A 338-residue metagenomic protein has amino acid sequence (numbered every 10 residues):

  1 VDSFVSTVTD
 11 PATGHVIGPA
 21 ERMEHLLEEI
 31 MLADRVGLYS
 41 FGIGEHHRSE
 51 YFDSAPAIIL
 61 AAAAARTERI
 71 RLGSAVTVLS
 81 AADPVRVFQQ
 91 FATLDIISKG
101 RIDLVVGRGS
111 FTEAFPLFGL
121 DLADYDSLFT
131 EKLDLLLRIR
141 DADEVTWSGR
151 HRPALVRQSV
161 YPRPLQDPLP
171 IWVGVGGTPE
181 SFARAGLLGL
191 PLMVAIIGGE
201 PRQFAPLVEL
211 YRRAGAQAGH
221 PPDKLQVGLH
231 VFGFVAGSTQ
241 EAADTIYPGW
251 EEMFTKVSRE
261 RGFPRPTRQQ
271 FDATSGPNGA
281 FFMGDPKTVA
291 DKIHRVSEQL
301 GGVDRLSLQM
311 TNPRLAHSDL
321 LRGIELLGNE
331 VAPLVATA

Functional and structural regions predicted by a protein language model:
V1-L72, L169: N-terminal beta1-alpha1-beta2 module of alpha/beta enzyme domains
V1-S3, F41-I43, L72-S74, I102-V106 (+4 more regions): Hydrophobic faces of well-ordered beta-strands that scaffold small-molecule active sites in alpha/beta enzyme cores
T7-A12, S80-L190, R202-E209, A216-A218: Internal, glycine-rich beta/alpha segment that forms the wall or movable "lid" of small-molecule/cofactor binding
A20-L32, Q90, G176-A183, T288-V296: Short, acidic/polar
A33, G37, E45, A63 (+9 more regions): Conserved, mostly hydrophobic/aromatic
D34-R35, L60-R69, F91, D95-I102 (+3 more regions): Acidic (Asp/Glu)-rich catalytic clusters
S40-A62, V78, I197-G199, L308-L320: Glycine-rich, proline-tolerant flexible connector loops at the mouths of alpha/beta enzymes
A123-V160, P201-R305, M310, A336-A338: An alpha-helical appendage that flanks or caps ligand/catalytic pockets
